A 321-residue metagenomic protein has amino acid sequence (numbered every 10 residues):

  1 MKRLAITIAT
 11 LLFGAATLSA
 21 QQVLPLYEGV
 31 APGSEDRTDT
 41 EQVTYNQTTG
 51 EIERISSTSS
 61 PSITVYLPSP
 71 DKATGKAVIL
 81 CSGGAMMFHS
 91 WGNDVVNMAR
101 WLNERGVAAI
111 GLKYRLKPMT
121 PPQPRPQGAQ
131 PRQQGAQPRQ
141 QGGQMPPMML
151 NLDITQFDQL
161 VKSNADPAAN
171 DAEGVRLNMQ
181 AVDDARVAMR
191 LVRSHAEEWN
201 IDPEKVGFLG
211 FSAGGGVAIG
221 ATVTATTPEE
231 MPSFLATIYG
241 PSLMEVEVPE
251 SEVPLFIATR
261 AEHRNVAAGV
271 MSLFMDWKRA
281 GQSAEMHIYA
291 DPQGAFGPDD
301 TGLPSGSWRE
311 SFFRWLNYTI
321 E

Functional and structural regions predicted by a protein language model:
Q21-K72, E104, M179: N-terminal cap/lid segment of alpha/beta-hydrolase-fold proteins
T74-G83: Short beta-strand element of the alpha/beta-hydrolase
S82-M87, A261-E262: Active-site glycine-rich loops that stabilize anionic/oxyanionic intermediates across multiple enzyme folds
G92-G111, M275: Short amphipathic alpha-helix adjacent to the substrate-entry channel of hydrolases
Q130-Q133, Q137-F208: Gly/Ser-rich "nucleophile elbow"/oxyanion-hole loop immediately N-terminal to the catalytic nucleophile in hydrolases
R176-E252: Primarily recognizes the serine-hydrolase "nucleophile elbow" in alpha/beta-hydrolase and SGNH/GDSL folds
E230-I288: The feature captures the conserved acid-bearing segment of alpha/beta-hydrolase catalytic domains
S283-E321: C-terminal catalytic histidine-bearing segment of alpha/beta-hydrolase fold enzymes
